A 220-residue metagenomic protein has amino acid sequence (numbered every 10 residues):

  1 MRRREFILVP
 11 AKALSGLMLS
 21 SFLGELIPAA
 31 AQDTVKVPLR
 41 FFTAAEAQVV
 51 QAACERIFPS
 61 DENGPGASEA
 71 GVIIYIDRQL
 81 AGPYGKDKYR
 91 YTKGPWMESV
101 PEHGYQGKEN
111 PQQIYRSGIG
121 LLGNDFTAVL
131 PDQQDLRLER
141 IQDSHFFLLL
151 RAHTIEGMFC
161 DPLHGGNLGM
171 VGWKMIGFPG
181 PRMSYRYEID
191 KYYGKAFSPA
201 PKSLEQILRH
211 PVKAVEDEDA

Functional and structural regions predicted by a protein language model:
M1, M18-R56: C-terminal segment of N-terminal export signals and the immediately downstream linker at the start of the mature
M1-L17: N-terminal secretory signal peptides and thylakoid transit peptides that target proteins across membranes
P10-A11, L19, I141, M158: Enrichment for repetitive, rod-forming helical segments
L17-M18, H145: A short hydrophobic/aromatic micro-motif that marks alpha-helical segments and, especially, helix-coil
V35, Q48-A52, G64-A67, G71-A220: Mature-region segments of soluble proteins
I57, D61-E62: Short amphipathic alpha-helical interaction patches enriched in hydrophobic/aromatic residues with interspersed Lys/Arg
